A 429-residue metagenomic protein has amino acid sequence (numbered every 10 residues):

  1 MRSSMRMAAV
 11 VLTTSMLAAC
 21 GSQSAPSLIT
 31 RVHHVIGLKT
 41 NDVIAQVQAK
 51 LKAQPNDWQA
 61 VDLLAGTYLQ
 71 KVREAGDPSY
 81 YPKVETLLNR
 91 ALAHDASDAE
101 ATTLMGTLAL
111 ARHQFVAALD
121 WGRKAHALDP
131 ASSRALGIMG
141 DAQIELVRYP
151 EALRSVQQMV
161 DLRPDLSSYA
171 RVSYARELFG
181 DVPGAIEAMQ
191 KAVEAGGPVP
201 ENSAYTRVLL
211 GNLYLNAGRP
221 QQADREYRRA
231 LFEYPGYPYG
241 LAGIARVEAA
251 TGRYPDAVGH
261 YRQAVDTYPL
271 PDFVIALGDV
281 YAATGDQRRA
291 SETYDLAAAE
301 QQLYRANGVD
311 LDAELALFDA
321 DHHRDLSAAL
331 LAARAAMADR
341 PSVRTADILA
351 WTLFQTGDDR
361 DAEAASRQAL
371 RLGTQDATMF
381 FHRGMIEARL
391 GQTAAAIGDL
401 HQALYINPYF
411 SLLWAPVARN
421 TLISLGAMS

Functional and structural regions predicted by a protein language model:
C20-E100, D120, P408-Y409, P416-A427: N-terminal leader/linker segments that initiate helical-solenoid repeat arrays
P55, A96, P130, R163-P164 (+9 more regions): Short coil turns that delineate tetratricopeptide repeat
A60, A101, A135, S168-Y169 (+8 more regions): TPR alpha-solenoid repeat register
L63, L104, I138, R171 (+9 more regions): Canonical tetratricopeptide repeat
G66, R73, T107, D141 (+8 more regions): Residue-level recognition of tetratricopeptide repeat
K71, A75-P78, R112, L146 (+7 more regions): Structural motif corresponding to the intra-repeat A-B loop/turn of tetratricopeptide repeats
